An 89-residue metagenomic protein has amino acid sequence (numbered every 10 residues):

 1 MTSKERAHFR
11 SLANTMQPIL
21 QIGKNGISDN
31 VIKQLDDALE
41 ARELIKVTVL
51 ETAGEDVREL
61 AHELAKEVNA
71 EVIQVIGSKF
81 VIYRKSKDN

Functional and structural regions predicted by a protein language model:
M1-N89: Positively charged, polar, low-complexity stretches
